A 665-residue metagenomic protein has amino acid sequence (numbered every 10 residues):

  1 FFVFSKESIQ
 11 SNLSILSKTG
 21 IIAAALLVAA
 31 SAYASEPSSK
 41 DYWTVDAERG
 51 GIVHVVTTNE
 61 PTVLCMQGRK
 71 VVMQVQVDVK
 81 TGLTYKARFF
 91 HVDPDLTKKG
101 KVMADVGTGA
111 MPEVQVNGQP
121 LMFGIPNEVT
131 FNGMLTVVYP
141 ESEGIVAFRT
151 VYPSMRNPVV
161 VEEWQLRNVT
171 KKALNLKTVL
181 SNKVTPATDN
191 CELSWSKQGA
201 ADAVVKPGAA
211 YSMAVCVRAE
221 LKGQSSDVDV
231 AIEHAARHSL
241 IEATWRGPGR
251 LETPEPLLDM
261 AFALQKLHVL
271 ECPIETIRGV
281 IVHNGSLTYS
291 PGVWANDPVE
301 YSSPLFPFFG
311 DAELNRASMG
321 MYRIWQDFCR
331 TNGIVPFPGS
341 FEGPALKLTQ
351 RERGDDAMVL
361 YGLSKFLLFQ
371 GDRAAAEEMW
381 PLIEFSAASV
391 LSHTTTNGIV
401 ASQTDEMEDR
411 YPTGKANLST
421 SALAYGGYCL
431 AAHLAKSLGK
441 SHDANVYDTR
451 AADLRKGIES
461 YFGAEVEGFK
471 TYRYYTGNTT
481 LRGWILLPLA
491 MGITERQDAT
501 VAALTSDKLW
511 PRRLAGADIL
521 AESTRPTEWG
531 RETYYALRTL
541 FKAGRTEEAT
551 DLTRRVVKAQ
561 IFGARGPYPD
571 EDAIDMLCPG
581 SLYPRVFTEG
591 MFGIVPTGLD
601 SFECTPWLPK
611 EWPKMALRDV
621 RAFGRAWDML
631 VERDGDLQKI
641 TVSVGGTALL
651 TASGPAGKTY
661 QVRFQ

Functional and structural regions predicted by a protein language model:
F1-F4, Y33: Aromatic (phenylalanine/tyrosine) cluster motif
S5-I21: Bacterial N-terminal signal peptides that target proteins for export
T19-A30: Bacterial N-terminal signal peptides
Y33-M260, R545, V557, I594-Q665: Terminal accessory carbohydrate-recognition/targeting modules of carbohydrate-active enzymes
P37-D105, V293, T349-F366, A464-A503 (+2 more regions): C-terminal capping/lid segments that line or modulate ligand- or cofactor-binding pockets
R167-N168, V205-P207, Y211, A235-A236 (+5 more regions): Aromatic-rich carbohydrate-recognition surfaces in CAZymes
K171, E252-D259, F306-Y322, L367-E384 (+4 more regions): Structural helix-adjacent loops and short alpha-helical linkers that scaffold large soluble proteins
E252-V293, M319-R351, A387-A416, D453-G530 (+2 more regions): Extended glycan-interaction surfaces of carbohydrate-active proteins
